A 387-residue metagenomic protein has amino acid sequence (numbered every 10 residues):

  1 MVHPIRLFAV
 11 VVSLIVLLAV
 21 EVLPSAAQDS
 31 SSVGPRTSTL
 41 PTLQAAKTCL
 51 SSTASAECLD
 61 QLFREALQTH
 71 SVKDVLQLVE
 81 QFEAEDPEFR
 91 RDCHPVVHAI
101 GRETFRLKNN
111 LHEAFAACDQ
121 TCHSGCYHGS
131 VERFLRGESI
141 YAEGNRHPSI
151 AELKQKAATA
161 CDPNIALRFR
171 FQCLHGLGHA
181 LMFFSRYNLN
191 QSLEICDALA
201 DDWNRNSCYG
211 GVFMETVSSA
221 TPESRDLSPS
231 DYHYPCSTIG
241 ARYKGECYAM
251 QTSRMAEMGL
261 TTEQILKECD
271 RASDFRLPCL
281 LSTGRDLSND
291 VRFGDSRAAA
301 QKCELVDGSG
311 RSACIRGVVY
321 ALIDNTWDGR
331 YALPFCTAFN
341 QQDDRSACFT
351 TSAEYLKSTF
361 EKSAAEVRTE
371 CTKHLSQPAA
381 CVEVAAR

Functional and structural regions predicted by a protein language model:
M1-V11: Bacterial N-terminal signal peptides that target proteins for export
A9-E21: Bacterial N-terminal signal peptides
E21-S30: Signal peptide processing junction and immediate N-terminal pro/mature segment of secreted/exported proteins
D29-R387: Non-catalytic tandem-repeat scaffold regions and their flanking low-complexity/translocation tails
